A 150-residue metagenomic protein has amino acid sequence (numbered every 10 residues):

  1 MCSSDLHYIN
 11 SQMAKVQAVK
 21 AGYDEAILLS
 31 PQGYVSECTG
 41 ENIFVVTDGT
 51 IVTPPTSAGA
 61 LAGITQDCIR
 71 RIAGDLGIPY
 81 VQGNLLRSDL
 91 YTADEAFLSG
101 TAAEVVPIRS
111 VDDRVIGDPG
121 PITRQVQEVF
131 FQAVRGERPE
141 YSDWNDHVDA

Functional and structural regions predicted by a protein language model:
M1: Glycine-rich phosphate/oxyanion-binding loops and their immediately adjacent helices within cytosolic catalytic domains
S4-A150: Helix-start/capping segments and mature chain N-termini
